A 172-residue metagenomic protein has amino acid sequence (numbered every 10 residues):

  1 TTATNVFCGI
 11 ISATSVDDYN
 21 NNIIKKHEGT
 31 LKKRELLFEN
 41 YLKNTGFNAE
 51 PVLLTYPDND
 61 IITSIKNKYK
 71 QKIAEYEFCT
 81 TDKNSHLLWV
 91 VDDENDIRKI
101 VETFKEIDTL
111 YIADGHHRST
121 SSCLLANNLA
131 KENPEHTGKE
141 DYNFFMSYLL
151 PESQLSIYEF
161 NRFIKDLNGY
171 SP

Functional and structural regions predicted by a protein language model:
T1-P172: Surface-exposed, charge/polar-rich loops and edge strands
